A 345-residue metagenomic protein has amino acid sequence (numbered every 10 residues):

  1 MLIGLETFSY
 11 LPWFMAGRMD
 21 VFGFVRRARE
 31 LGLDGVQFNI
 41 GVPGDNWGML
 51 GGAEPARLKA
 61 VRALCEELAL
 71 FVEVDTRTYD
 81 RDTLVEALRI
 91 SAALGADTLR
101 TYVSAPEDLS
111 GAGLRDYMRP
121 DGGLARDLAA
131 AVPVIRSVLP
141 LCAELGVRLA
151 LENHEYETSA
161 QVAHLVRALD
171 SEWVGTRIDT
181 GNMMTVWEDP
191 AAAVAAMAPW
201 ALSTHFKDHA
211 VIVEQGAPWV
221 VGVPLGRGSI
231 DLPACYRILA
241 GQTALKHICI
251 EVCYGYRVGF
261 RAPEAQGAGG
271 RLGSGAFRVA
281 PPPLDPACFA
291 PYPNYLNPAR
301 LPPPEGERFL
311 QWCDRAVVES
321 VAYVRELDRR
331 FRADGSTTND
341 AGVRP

Functional and structural regions predicted by a protein language model:
M1-T7, W13, R18-R29, S159-W173 (+1 more regions): Histidine-acidic metal/acid-base catalytic patches
I3-F8, V36-F38, L70-T76, L99-T101 (+4 more regions): Hydrophobic faces of well-ordered beta-strands that scaffold small-molecule active sites in alpha/beta enzyme cores
S9-L11, I40-G44, T78-D80, V103-E107 (+4 more regions): Active-site-proximal loop/turn and secondary-structure-junction residues that shape catalytic pockets, frequently
P12-V21, D45-A53, S110-G111, Y117-M118 (+1 more regions): Short, flexible/disordered intra-domain loops and linkers
R18-V21, G51-K59, T83-V85, L124 (+4 more regions): Charged helix-capping and loop-helix junction motifs
D20-V42, L94-T98: Catalytic domains of carbohydrate-active enzymes, especially glycoside hydrolases
R26, R57-G175, R344: Active-site acidic/histidine proton-transfer and metal-coordination neighborhood in alpha/beta enzyme cores
D34-V61: Glycine-rich, proline-tolerant flexible connector loops at the mouths of alpha/beta enzymes
